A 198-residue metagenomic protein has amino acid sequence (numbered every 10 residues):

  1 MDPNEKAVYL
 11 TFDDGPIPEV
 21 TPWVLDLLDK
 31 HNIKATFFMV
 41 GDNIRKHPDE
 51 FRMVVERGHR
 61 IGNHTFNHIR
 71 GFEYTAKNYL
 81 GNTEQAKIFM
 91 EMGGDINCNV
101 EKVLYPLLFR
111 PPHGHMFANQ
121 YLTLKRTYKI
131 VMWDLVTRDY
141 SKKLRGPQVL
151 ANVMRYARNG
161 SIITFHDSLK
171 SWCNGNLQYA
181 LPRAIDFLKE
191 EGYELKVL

Functional and structural regions predicted by a protein language model:
M1-F72, N78, Q85, M92 (+2 more regions): Active-site beta->alpha N-cap acidic-glycine motif
L25-K34, F38, H59-R60, A76-A118 (+2 more regions): CE4/NodB-like, metal-dependent polysaccharide N-deacetylase domain that modifies extracellular/periplasmic N-acetylated
D29, V55, L124-K125, K189: Anion (oxyanion) recognition and catalysis
N63-T65, M132-L135, I162-D167: Short beta-strands and strand-loop turn motifs
I69-Y74, D139, S171: A short acidic, helix-capping loop that chelates divalent metal ions and anchors anionic groups
Y79-T83, R145-L150, L177-L181: Charged helix-capping and loop-helix junction motifs
H115, Q120-Y156, L195-L198: His/Asp/Glu-enriched short active-site or ligand-binding loop at hydrolase and phosphoryl-transfer sites
G175-L198: Binuclear metal-dependent phosphoesterase catalytic core
